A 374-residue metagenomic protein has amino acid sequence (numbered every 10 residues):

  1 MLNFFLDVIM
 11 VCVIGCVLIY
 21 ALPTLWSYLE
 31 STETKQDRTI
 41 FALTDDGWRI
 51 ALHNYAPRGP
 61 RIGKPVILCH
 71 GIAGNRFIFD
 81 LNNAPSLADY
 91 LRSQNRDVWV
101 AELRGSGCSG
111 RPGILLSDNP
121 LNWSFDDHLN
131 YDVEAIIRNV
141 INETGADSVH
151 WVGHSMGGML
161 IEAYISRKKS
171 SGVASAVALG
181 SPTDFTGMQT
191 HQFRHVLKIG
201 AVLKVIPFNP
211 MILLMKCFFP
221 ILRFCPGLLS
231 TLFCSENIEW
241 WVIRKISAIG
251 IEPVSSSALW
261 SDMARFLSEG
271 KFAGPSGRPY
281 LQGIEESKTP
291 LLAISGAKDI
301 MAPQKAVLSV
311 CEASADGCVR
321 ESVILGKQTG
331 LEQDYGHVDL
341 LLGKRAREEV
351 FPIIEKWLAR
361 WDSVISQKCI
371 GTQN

Functional and structural regions predicted by a protein language model:
W26-R58: N-terminal cap/lid segment of alpha/beta-hydrolase-fold proteins
P57-L115: Short, surface-exposed "cap/lid" segments of acyl-processing enzymes
H70, V149-G158, G296: Conserved alpha/beta-hydrolase "nucleophile elbow" surrounding the catalytic nucleophile
P120-I141: Alpha/beta-hydrolase active-site loop
N142-D147, M156-K271: Alpha/beta-hydrolase-fold enzymes
S287, A293-S295, D299: Short beta-strand/loop motif that positions the catalytic acidic residue of the alpha/beta-hydrolase fold
I300-A306: Conserved alpha/beta-hydrolase "acid-adjacent" motif
G317-N374: Catalytic active-site module of serine/aspartate enzymes centered on a nucleophile-bearing elbow/loop
